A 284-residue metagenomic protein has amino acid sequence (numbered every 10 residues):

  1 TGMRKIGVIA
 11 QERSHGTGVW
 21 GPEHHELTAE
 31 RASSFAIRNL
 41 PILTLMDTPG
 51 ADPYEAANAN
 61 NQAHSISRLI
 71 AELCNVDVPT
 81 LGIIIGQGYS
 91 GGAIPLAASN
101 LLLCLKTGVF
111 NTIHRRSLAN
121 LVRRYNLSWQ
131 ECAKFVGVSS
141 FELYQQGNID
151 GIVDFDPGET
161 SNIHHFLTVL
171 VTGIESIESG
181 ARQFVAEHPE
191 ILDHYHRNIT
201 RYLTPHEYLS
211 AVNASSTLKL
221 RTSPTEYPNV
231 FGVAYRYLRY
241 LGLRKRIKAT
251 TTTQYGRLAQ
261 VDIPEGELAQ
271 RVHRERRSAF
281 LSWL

Functional and structural regions predicted by a protein language model:
T1-H15, H25-P53: A structural preference for short, pocket-lining loop segments at secondary-structure junctions
T1-I6, A10, H15-T17, L167-L284: Intrinsically disordered, low-complexity segments enriched in small/flexible residues
G18, G50, G88-G92, G232 (+1 more regions): Glycine-centered flexibility motif
V19-P22, A56-N58: Short, solvent-exposed loop/turn segments at secondary-structure boundaries
P22, E26-A29, S90, G137: Glycine-rich phosphate-binding loop at the start of an alpha helix
M46-L192: Conserved catalytic cores of soluble enzyme domains, especially glycine-rich substrate-binding beta-alpha loops
